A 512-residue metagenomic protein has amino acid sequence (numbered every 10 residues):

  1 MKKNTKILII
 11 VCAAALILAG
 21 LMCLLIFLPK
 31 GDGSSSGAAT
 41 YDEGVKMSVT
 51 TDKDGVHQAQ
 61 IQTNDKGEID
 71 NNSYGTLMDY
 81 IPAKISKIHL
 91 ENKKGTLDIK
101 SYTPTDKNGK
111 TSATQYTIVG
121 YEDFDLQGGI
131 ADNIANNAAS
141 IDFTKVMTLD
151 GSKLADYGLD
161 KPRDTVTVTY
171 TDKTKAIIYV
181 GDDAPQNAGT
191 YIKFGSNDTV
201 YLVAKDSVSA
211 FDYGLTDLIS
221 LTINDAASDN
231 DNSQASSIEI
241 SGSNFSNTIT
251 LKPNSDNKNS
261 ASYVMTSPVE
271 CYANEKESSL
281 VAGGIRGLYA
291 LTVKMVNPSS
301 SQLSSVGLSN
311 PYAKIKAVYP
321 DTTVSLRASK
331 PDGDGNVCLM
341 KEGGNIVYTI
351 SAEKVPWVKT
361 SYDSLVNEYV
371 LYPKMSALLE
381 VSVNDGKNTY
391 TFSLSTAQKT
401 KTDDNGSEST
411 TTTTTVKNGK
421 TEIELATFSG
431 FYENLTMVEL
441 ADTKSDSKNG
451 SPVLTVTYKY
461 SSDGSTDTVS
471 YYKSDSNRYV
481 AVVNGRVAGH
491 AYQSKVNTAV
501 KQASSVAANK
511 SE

Functional and structural regions predicted by a protein language model:
K2-E512: Soluble, acidic/polar mature domains that operate outside membranes
